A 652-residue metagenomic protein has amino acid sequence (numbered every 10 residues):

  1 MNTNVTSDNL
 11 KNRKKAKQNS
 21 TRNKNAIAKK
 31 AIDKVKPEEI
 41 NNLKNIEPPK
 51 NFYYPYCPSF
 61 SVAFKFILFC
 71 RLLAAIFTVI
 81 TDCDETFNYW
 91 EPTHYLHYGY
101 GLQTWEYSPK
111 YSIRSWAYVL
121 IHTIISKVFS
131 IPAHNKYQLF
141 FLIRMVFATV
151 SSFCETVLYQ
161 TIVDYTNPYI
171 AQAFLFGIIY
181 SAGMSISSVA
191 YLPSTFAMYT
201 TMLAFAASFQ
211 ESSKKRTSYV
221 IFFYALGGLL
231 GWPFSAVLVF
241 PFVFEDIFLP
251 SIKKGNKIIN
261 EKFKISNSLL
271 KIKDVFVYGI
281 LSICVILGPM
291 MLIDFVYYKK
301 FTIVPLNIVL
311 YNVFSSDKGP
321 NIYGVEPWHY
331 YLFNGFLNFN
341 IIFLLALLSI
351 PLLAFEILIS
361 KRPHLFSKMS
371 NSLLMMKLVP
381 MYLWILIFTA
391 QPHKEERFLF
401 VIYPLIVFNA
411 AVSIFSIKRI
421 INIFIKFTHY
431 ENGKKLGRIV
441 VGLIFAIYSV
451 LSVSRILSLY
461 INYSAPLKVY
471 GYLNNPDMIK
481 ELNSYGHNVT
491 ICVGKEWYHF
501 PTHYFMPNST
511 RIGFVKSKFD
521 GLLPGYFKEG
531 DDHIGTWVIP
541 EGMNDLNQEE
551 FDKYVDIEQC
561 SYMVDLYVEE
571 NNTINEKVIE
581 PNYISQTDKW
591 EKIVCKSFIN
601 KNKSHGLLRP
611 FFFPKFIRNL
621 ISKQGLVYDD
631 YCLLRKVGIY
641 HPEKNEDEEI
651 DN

Functional and structural regions predicted by a protein language model:
M1-A74, K273-V285: Start-transfer (signal-anchor) and selected internal transmembrane alpha helices of multi-pass inner/ER membrane
F64-L68, F355-L358, L374, L378-Y382 (+2 more regions): Signature aromatic-anchored transmembrane alpha helix within multi-pass, membrane-resident enzymes that catalyze glycan
L72-I76, F176-S188, A204-P233, L386-T389: Membrane-interface alpha helices of multi-pass inner-membrane proteins
D82-C83, I186-F196: Short acidic/glycine- and proline-prone juxtamembrane loop motifs at membrane-interface regions of multi-pass membrane
W90-H97, S108-H134, M145, T149 (+3 more regions): Short hydrophobic/aromatic helix or loop-helix immediately within or flanking a transmembrane segment in polytopic
F141-Y169: Transmembrane-helix motifs of polytopic, lipid-linked glycan transferases
S194, Q210, F223-K394, G437 (+6 more regions): Transmembrane-lumen/periplasm boundary regions of multi-pass, lipid-linked membrane glycan transferases
I421-Y567, P581, T587-I593, S597 (+3 more regions): Membrane-embedded, lumen/periplasm-facing catalytic core of multi-pass transferases that use lipid-linked donors
